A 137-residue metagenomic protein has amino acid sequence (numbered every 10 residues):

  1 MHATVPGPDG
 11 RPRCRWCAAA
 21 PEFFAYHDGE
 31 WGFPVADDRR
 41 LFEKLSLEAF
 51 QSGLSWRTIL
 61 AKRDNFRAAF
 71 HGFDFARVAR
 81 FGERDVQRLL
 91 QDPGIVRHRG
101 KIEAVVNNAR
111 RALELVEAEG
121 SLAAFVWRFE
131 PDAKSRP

Functional and structural regions predicted by a protein language model:
M1-P137: HhH-family (HhH-GPD) DNA N-glycosylase catalytic core used in base-excision repair
